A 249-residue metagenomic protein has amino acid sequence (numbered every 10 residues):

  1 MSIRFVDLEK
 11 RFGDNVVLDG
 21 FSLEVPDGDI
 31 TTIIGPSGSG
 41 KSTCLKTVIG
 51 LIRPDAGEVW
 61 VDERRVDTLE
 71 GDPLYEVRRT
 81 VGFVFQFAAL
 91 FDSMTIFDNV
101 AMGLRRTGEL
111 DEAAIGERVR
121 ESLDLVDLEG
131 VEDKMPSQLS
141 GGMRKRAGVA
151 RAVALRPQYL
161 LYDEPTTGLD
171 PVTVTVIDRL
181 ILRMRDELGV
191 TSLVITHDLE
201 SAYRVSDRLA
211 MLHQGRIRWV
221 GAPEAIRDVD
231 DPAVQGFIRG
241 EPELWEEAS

Functional and structural regions predicted by a protein language model:
I49: Helix-to-loop junction immediately C-terminal to a conserved catalytic motif
R64-R65, E112-G130: Conserved ABC ATPase "signature" region
V66-G82, R106, E112-A113, I226-V229: ABC ATPase NBD coupling module
M135-L139, M143: Conserved ABC ATPase signature
A154-Q158: A short, proline-enriched helix->beta-strand linker immediately N-terminal to the Walker B motif in ABC-type P-loop
L160-D163: Catalytic Walker B motif of ABC-type/P-loop ATPase nucleotide-binding domains
